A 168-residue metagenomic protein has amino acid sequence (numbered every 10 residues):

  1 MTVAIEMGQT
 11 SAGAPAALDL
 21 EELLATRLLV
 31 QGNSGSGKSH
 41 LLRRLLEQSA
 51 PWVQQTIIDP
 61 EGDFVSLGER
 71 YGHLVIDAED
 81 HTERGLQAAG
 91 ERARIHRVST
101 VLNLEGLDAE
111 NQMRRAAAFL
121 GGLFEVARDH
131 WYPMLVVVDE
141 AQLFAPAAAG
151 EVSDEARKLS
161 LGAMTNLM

Functional and structural regions predicted by a protein language model:
M1-A16: N-terminal pre-Walker A segment at the start of P-loop NTPase domains
A16-L20, L29, R43-G122, G150 (+2 more regions): Switch/coupling segment of Walker-type NTPase motor domains
L24-A25: Pre-Walker A (P-loop) beta-loop-beta motif of ABC nucleotide-binding domains
L29-S36, L46, R114-M168: Conserved P-loop NTPase motor cores
S39: Walker A/P-loop
